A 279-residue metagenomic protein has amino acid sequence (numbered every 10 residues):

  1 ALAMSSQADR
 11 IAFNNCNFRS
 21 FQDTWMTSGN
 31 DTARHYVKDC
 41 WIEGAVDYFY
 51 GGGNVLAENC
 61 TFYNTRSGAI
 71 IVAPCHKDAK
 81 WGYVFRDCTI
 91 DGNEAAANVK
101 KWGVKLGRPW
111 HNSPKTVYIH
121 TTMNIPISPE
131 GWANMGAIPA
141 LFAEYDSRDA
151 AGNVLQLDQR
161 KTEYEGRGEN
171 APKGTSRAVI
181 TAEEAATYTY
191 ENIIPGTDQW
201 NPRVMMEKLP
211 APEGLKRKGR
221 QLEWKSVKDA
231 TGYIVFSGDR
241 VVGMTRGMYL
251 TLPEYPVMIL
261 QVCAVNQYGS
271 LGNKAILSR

Functional and structural regions predicted by a protein language model:
A1-Q221, K225-R279: Sequence-level preference for short, compositionally simple segments enriched in small aliphatic or small polar residues
